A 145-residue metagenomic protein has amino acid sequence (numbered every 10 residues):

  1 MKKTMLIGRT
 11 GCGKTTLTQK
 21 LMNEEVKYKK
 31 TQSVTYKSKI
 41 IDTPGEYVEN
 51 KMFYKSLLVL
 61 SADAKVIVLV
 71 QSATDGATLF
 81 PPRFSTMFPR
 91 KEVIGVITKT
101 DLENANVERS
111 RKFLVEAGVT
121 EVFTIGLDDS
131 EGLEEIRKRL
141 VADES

Functional and structural regions predicted by a protein language model:
M1-T43: Conserved G1/Walker A P-loop phosphate-binding module
K29-T74: Conserved nucleotide-sensing/catalytic segment adjacent to the nucleotide-binding pocket in NTP-handling enzymes
Y36, P89, A117-G118: Short, structured coil segments at secondary-structure junctions
S56, L79-F84, R109: A short acidic, amphipathic alpha-helical/loop segment
S61-F80, K91-V107: Conserved Switch II/interswitch segment of TRAFAC-class P-loop GTPases
S85-K91: Short, conserved loop/helix-junction motifs that constitute active-site signature segments in enzyme catalytic cores
N104-S145: Canonical P-loop GTPase G-domain recognition
